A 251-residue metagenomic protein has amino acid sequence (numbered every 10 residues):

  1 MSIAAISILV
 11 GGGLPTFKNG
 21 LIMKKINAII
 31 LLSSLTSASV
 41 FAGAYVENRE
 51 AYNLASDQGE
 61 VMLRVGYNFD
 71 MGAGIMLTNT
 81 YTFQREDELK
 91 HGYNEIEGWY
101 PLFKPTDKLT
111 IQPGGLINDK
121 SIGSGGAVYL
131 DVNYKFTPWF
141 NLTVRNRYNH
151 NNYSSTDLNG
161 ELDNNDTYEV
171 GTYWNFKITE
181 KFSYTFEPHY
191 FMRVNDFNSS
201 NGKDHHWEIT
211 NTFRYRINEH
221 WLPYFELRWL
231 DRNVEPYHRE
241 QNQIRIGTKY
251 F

Functional and structural regions predicted by a protein language model:
M1-Y45: Cleavable N-terminal export/targeting peptides
A44-V46, D70-L77, F103-P113, P138-V144 (+2 more regions): Repeated loop/turn-to-beta-strand initiation elements of outer-membrane beta-barrel proteins
E50-S56, F69, N79-R85, L102 (+6 more regions): Transmembrane beta-strands of outer-membrane beta-barrel pores
D57-V61, V65, K90-I96, S124-V128 (+3 more regions): Residues that define the transmembrane beta-barrel architecture of outer-membrane proteins
Q58-T106: Glycine- and aromatic-enriched membrane insertion/assembly motifs of diderm outer-membrane and organelle channel
D107-K108, G125-D196: Detector for outer-membrane/organellar transmembrane beta-barrel domains, recognizing the amphipathic beta-strand
T185-R228, E235-P236: Outer membrane beta-barrel transmembrane domains
Y215, H238-F251: Outer-membrane beta-barrel "beta-signal"
